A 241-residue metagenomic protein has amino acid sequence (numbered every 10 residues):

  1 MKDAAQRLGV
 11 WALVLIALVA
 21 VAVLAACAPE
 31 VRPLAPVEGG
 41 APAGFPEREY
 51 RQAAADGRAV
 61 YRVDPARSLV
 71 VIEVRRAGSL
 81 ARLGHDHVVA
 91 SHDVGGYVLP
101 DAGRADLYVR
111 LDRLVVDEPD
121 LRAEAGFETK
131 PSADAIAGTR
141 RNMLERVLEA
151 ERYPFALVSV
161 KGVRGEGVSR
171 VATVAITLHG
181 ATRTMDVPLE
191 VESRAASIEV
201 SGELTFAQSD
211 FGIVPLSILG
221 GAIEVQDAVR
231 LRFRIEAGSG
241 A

Functional and structural regions predicted by a protein language model:
K2-D3, A22, E30: Long, low-complexity, intrinsically disordered N-terminal extensions of eukaryotic proteins, enriched
K2-V14: Bacterial N-terminal signal peptides that target proteins for export
A12-A25: Bacterial N-terminal signal peptides
A26-A241: Low-complexity, acidic/polar, glycine-enriched regions of mature
